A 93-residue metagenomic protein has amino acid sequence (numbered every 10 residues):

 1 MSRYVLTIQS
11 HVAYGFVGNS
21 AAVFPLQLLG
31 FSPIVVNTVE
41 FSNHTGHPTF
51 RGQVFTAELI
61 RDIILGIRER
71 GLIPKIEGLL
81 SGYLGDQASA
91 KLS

Functional and structural regions predicted by a protein language model:
S2-A13, A21-S93: Ribokinase/PfkB-type carbohydrate-kinase core domain
G18: Conserved catalytic-core motifs of eukaryotic protein kinase domains, centered on the activation segment
